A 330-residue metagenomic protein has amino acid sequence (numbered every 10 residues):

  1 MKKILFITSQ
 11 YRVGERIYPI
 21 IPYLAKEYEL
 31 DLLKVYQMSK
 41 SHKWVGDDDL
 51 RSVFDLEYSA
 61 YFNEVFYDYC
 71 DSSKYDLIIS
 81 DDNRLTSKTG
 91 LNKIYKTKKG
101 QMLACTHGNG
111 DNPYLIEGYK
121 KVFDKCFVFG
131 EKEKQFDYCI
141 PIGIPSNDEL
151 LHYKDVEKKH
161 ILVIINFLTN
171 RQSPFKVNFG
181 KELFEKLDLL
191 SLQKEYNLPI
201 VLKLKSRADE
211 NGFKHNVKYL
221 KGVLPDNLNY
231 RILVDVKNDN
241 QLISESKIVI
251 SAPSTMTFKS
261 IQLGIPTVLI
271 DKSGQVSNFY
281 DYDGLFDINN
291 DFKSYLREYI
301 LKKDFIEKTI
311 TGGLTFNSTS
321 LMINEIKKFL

Functional and structural regions predicted by a protein language model:
K2-Y11, V163-L168: Nucleotide-activated donor-dependent transferases that construct or modify glycoconjugates
L5-E27, L33-L151: Active-site and donor-binding regions of nucleotide-sugar-utilizing enzymes
R16-I17, D148-L150, V156-Y219: Conserved catalytic-core segment of nucleotide-activated headgroup transferases in glycan assembly
V35-Q37, D81-N83, T106-G108, G143-P145 (+3 more regions): Short loop/turn segments at strand-loop or loop-helix junctions that form parts of catalytic or ligand-binding pockets
V35-S39, W44-S52, T106, K194-V236: Catalytic donor nucleotide-activated moiety binding site of glycosyltransferases and closely related
S59-Y67, Y230-D235, D283-Y295: Short acidic-hydrophobic, aromatic-tinged amphipathic segments that line or gate anion-handling sites
K176, F279-L330: Leloir-type glycosyltransferase catalytic cores
D235-Y280: A donor-sugar binding/catalytic signature common to diverse glycosyltransferases and related nucleotide-sugar
